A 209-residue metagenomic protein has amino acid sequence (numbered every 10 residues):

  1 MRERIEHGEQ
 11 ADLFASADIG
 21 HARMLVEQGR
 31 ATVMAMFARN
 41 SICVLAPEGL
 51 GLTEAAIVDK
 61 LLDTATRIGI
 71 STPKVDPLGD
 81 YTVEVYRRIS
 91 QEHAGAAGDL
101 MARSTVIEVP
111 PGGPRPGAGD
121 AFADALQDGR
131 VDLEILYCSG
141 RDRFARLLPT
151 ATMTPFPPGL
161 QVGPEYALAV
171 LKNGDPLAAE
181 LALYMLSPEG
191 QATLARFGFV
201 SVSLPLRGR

Functional and structural regions predicted by a protein language model:
R2-Q10, S16-I19, R23-G29, M36-N40 (+1 more regions): Exported/periplasmic ABC-transporter solute-binding proteins
